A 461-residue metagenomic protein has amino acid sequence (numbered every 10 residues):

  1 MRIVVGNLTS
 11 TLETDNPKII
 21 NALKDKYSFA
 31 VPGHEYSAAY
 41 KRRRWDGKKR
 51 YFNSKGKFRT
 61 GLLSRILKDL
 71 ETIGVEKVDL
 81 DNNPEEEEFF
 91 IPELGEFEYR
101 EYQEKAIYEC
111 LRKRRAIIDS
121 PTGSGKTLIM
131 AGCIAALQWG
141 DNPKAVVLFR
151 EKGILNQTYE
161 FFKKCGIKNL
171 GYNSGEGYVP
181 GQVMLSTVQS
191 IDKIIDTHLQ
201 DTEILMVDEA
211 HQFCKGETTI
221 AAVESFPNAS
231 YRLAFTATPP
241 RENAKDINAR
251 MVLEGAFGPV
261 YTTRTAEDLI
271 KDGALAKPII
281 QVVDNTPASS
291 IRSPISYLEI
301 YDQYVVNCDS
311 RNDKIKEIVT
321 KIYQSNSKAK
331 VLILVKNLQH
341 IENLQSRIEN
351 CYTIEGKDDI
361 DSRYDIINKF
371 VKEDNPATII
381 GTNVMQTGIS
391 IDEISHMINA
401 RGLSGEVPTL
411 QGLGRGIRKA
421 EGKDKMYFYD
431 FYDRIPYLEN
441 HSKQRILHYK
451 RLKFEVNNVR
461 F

Functional and structural regions predicted by a protein language model:
M1-L80: N-terminal accessory nucleic-acid engagement/regulatory domains that precede and modulate ATP-driven motor cores
R44, K48-Y51, D69-T72, E76-D119: Conserved pre-motif I regulatory segment
I66, H211-Q281, Y449: Post-DEXD/H (motif II) to motif III coupling segment of the RecA-like Helicase ATP-binding lobe
S124-K164, R241, K336-I341: Conserved Walker A/P-loop ATP-binding site and its immediately adjacent core in helicase/helicase-like ATPase domains
C133, S290-K336, E342-N343: Conserved interdomain hinge at the start of the Helicase C-terminal
N156, K168-P180, K330-L334, E342-N343 (+2 more regions): Conserved helicase ATPase core of P-loop NTP-dependent helicases/translocases
S174-I204, C214-A222: Conserved helix/coil segment N-terminal to the catalytic DExD/H
D192, G356-L452: Conserved RecA-like P-loop NTPase helicase motor core
